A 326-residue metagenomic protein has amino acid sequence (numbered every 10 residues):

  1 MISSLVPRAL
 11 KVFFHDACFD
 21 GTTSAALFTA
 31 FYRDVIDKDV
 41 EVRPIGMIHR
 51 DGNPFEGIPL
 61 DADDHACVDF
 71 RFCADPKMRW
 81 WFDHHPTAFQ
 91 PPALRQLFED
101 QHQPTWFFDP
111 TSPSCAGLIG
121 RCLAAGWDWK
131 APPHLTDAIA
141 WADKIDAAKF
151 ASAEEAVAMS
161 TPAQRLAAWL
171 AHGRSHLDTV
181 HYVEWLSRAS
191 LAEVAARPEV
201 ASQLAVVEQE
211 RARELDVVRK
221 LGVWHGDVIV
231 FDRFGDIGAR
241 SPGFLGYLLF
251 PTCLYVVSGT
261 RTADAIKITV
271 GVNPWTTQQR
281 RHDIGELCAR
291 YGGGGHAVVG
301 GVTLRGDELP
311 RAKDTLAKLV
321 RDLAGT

Functional and structural regions predicted by a protein language model:
M1-M159, G222-I229, R233-F234, A239-Y255 (+1 more regions): Replace "Mg2+/Mn2+-dependent" with "divalent metal-dependent
A147-R240: Glycine-rich, Lys/Arg-enriched anion-binding loops that position phosphate/diphosphate groups for phosphoryl
